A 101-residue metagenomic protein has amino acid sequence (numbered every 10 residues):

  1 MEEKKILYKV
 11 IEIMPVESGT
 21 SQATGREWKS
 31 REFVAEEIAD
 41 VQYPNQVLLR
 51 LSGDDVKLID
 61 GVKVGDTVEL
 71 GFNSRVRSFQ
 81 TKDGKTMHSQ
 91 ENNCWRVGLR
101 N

Functional and structural regions predicted by a protein language model:
M1-N101: Single-stranded nucleic acid-binding surfaces, predominantly the OB-fold ssDNA-binding core
